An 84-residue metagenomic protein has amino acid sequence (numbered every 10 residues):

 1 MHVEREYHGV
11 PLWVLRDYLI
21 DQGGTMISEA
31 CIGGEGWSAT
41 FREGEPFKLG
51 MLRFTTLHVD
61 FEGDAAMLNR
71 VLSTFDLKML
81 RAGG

Functional and structural regions predicted by a protein language model:
M1-E6, V59-D60: Short glycine-/aliphatic-rich beta-strand segments at the starts of folded cytosolic domains
E4-Y7, P11, M67: N-terminal amphipathic alpha-helix initiation
H8, W13-K48: Ser/Thr-rich, low-complexity intrinsically disordered terminal regions
M51-G84: C-terminal basic regulatory modules in eukaryotic proteins
